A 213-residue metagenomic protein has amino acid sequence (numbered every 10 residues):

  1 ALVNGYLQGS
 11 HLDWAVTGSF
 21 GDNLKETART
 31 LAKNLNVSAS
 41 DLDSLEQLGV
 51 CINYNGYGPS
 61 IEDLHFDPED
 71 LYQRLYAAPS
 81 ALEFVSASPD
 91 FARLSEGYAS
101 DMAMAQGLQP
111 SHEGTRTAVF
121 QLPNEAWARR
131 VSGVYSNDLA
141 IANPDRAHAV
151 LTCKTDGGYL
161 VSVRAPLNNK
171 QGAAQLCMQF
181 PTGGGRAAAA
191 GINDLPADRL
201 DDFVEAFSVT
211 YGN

Functional and structural regions predicted by a protein language model:
A1-R116, P123-E125, A142: A structured phosphate/pyrophosphate-recognition subdomain
R29-K33, A118-N213: Glycine-rich, acidic loop segments that terminate in or are immediately followed by a histidine
